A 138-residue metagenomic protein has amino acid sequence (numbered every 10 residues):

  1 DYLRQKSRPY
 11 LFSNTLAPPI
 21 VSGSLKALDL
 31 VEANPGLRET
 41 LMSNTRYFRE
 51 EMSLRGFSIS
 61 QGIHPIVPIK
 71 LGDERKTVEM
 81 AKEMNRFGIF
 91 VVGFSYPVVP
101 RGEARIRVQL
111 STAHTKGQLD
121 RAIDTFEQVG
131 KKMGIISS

Functional and structural regions predicted by a protein language model:
D1-P35: Conserved core segment of the aminotransferase class I/II
Y2-L3, M80, A122: Hydrophobic side chains in well-ordered alpha-helices
L11, S60-G62, V92, S138: A local structural micro-motif
A17, Y96-V98: Short, ordered loop/turn segments at secondary-structure junctions
S22, E39, R75, G117-D120: A generic "alpha-helical surface" signal
N34, E39-G88, V98, G102-E103 (+1 more regions): Conserved PLP-binding catalytic core of the aspartate aminotransferase-like
R86-F90, V98-S138: PLP-dependent enzyme catalytic core of the Aspartate aminotransferase-like
